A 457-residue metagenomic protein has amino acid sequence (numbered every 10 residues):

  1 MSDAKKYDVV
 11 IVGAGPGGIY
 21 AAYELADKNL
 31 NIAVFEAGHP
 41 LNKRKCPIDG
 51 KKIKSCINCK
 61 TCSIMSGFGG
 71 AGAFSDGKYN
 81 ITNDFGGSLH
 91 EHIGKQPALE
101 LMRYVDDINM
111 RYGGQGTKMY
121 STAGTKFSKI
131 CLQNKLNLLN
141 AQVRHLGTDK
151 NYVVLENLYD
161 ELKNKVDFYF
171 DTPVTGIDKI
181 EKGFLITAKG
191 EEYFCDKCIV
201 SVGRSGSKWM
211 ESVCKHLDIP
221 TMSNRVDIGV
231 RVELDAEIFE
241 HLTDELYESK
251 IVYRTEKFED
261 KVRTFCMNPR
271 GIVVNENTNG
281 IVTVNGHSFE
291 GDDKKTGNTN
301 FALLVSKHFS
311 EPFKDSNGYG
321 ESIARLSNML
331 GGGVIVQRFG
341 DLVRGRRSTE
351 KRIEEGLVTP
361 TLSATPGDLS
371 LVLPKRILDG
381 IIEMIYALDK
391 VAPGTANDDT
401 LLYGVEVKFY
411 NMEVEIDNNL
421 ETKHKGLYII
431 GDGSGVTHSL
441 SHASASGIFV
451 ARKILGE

Functional and structural regions predicted by a protein language model:
S2-G86, A123-T125, K129-E457: Residues forming the flavin
G67-T117: Dinucleotide-binding Rossmann-like beta1-alpha1 core, especially the glycine-rich loop that anchors the ADP
